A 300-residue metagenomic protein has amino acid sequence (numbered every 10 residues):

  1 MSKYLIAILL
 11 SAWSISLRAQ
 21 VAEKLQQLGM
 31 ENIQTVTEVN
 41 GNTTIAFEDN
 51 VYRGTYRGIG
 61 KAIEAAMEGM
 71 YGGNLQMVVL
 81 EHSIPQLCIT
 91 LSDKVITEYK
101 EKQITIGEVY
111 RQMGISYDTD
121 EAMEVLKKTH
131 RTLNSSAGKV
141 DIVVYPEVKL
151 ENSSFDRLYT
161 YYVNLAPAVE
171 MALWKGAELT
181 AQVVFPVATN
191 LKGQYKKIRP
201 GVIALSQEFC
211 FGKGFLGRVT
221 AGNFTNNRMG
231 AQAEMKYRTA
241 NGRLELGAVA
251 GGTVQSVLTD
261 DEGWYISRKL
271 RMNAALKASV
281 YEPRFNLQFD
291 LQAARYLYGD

Functional and structural regions predicted by a protein language model:
S2-I8, L244: Sec-dependent signal peptide recognition, specifically the positively charged N-region followed immediately by
S14-S16: N-terminal signal peptide c-region/cleavage motif recognized by signal peptidases
Q20-A204, Y265-R271: Outer-membrane beta-barrel initiation region
T44-D49, I142-S154, L179-V187, G212-F224 (+3 more regions): Transmembrane beta-strand segments that form the barrel wall of outer-membrane beta-barrel proteins
G58, Y161, T225-R228, R295-G299: Short, glycine/acidic-rich beta->alpha junctions
V163-W174, I198-G212, M229-A250, M272-E282 (+1 more regions): Feature captures outer-membrane beta-barrel proteins of Gram-negative bacteria and organelles
N190-K192, R228-G230, Q255-T259, D300: Outer-membrane beta-barrel proteins
G263-W264, R284: Short helix-loop boundary/capping segments
